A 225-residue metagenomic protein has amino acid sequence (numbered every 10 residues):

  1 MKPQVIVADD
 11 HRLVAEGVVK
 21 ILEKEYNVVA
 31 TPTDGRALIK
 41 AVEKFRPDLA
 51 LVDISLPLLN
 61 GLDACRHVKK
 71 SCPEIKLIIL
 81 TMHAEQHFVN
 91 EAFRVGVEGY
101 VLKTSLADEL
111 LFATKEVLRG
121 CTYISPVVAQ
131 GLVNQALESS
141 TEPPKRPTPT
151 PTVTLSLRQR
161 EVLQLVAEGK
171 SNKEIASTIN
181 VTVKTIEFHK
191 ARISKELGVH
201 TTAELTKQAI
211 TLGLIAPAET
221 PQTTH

Functional and structural regions predicted by a protein language model:
I6, Y26-D34, A41, V199: Short hydrophobic/Thr-rich beta-strand motif most characteristic of the beta2 strand and flanking loop of CheY-like
R12-A30: Two-component/phosphorelay signaling modules centered on CheY-like receiver
D34, N60-D63: Acidic catalytic/metal-coordinating carboxylates
K40, L62-E74: Short amphipathic alpha-helix used as the core "switch/output" element in two-component signaling
D53, T81: Active-site residues of response regulator receiver
F88-R94, E98-G99, T104-L157, E161 (+1 more regions): Short, flexible helix-to-coil linker/hinge segments that flank and couple to helix-turn-helix
G169-E204: Recognition helix of helix-turn-helix DNA-binding domains
S194-H225: Basic, Lys/Arg-enriched C-terminal extension of HTH/homeodomain DNA-binding domains
